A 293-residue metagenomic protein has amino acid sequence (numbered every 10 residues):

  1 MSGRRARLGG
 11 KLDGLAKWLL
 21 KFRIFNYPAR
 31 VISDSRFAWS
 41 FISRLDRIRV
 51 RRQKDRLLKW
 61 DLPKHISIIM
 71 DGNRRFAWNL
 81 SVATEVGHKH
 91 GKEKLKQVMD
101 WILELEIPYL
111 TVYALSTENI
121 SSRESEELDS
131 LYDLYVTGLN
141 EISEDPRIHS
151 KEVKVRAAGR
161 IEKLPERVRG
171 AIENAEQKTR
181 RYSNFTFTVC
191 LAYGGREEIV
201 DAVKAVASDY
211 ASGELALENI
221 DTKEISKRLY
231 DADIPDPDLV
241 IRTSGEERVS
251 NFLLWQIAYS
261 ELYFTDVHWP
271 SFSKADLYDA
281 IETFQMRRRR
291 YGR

Functional and structural regions predicted by a protein language model:
S2-R293: Flexible, compositionally biased loop and terminal segments
